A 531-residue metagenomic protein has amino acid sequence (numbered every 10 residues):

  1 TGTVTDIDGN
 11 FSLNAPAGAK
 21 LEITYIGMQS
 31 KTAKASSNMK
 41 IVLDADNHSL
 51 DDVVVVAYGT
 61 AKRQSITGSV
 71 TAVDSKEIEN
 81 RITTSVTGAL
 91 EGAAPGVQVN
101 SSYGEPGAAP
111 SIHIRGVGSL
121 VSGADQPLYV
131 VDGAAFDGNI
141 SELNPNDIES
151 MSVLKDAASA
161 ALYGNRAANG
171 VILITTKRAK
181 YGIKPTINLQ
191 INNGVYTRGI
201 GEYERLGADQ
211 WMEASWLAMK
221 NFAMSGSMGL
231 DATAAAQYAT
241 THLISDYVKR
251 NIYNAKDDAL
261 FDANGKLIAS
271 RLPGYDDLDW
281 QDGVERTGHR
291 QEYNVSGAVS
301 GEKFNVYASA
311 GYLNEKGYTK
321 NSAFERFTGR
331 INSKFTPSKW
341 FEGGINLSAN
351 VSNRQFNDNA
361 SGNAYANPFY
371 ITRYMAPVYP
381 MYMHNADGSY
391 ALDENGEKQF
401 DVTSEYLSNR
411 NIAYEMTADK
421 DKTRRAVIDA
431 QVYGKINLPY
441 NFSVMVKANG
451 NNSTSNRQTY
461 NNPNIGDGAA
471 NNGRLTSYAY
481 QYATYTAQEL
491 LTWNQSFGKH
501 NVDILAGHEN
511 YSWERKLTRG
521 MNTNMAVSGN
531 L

Functional and structural regions predicted by a protein language model:
T1-R330, F335-G344, N350, D429 (+1 more regions): Short, small/polar-rich motifs associated with maturation and membrane association, primarily at protein termini
Y181-D276, G317-S322, T328-D429, M445-L531: Surface-exposed loop/interface segments of Gram-negative outer-membrane beta-barrel transport/assembly proteins
K435-Y440: Long hydrophobic segments that form regular secondary structure
